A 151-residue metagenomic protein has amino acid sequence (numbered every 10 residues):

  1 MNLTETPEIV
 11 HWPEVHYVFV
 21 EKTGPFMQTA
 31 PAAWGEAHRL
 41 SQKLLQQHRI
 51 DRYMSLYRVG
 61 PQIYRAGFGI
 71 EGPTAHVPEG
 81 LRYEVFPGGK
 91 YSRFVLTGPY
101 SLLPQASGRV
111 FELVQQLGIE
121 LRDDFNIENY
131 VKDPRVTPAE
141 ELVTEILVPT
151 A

Functional and structural regions predicted by a protein language model:
M1-A151: A solvent-exposed interaction/effector surface
